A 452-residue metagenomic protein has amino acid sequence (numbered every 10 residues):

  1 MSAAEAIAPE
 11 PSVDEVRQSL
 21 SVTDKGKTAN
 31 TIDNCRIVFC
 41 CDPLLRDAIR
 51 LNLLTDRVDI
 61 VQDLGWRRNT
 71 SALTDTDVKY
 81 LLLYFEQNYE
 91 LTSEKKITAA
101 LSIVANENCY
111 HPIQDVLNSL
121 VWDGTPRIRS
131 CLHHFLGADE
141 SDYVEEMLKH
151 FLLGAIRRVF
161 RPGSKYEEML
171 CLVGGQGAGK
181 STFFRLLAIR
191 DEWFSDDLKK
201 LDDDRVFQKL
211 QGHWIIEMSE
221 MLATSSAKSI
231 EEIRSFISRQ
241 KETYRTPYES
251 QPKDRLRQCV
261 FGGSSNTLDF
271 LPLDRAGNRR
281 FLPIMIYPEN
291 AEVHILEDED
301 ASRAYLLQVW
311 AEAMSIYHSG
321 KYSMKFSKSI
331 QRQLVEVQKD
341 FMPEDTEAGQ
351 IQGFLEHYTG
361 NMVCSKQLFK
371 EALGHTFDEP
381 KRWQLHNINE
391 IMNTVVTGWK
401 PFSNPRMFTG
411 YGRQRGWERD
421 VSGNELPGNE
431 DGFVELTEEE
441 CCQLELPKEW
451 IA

Functional and structural regions predicted by a protein language model:
M1-R127, D142, E146, D378-W383 (+3 more regions): N-terminal nucleic-acid engagement/recognition segments and initiation subdomains in replication, restriction
T23, K79-L83, N118, H134-A138 (+4 more regions): Generic detector of short, locally flexible boundary/turn motifs and exposed helical patches
L82, R129, S181, S365-K366: Generic structural marker for isolated residues within well-ordered, non-membrane alpha-helices of soluble domains
E86-H111, K165, E192-D196, D202-M218 (+4 more regions): Feature primarily recognizes SF3-like P-loop helicase cores of small DNA viruses
L101-Q211, L373: P-loop NTPase catalytic core of nucleic-acid-dependent motor ATPases
C131, F151-A155, T182-L186, E232 (+4 more regions): Amphipathic alpha-helical segments that form well-ordered structural scaffolds and often line/cohere around active
